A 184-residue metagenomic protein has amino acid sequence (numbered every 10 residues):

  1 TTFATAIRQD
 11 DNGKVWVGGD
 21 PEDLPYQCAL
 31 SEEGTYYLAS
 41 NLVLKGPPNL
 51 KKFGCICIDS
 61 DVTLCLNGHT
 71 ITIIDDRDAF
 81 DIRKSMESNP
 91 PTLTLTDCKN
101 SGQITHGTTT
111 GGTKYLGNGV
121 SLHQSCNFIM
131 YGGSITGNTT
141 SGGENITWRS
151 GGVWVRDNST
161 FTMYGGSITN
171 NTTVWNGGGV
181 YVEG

Functional and structural regions predicted by a protein language model:
T1-T2, T72: Hydrophobic alpha-helical targeting segments used for export or membrane insertion
T2-A6, T110-G111, G137-S141, W148 (+2 more regions): N-terminal compositionally biased, intrinsically disordered segments and leader/signal-like regions
T2-N49: Acidic Gly/Asp/Thr-rich repetitive segments characteristic of extracellular carbohydrate-active and adhesion proteins
K14, G19-D23, G107-Y115, T140-I146: Surface-exposed intrinsically disordered loops and tails
Y37, T63-C65: Residues within well-ordered beta-strands of beta-sheet-rich folds
K45-T63, T72-D97, T105-F128, T147-N158 (+1 more regions): Extracellular beta-strand-rich solenoid/capping regions of secreted or surface-exposed proteins that bind or remodel
L66-H69, P90-H106, N127-T139, T160-T172: Right-handed parallel beta-helix
G133, G151-G152, G166, G177-G179: Periodic glycine anchor positions in long extracellular repeat architectures
